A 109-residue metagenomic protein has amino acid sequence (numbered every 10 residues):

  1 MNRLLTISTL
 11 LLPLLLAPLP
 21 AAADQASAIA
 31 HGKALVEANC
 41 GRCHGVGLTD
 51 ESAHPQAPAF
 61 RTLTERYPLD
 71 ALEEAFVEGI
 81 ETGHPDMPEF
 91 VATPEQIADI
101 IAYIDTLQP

Functional and structural regions predicted by a protein language model:
M1-L5: Positively charged n-region of N-terminal signal peptides that target proteins for export
I7-A17: Bacterial N-terminal signal peptides
A17-L35: Electrostatic cytochrome c docking/interface patches
A21-S27, D50-L63: His/Cys-centered metal/cofactor-coordination and adjacent catalytic loops
A30-K33, I104-P109: A general structural signal for short secondary-structure boundary/capping elements
G32, E37-V46, I100: The canonical Cys-X-X-Cys-His
T49-D50, L69: Short, non-ligating residues that shape and space the ligands of small metal-coordination modules and catalytic
A59-L107: Extracytoplasmic electron-transfer domains, predominantly the class I c-type cytochrome c fold
